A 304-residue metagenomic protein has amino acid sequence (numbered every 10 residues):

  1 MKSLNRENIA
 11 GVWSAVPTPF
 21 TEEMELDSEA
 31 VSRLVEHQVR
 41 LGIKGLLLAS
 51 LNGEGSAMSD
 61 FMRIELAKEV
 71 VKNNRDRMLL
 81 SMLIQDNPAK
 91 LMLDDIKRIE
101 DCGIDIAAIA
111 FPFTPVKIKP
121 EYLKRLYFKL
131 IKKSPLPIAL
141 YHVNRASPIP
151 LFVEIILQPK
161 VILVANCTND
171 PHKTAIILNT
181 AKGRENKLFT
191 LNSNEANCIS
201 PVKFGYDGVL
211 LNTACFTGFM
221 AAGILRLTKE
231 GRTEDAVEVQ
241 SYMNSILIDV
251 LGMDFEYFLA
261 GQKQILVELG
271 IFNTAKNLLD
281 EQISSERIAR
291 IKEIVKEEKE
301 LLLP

Functional and structural regions predicted by a protein language model:
K2-A146: Active-site beta->alpha loop and helix N-cap motifs at the rims of alpha/beta catalytic domains
N8, W13-P17, L41, K203-Y206 (+1 more regions): C-terminal alpha-helical cap/extension of soluble enzyme domains
V31, A67, M92, T174 (+2 more regions): A general structural signal for well-ordered alpha-helical segments in protein cores
M58-D60, D94, K119-Y122, L151-F152 (+3 more regions): Short secondary-structure transition/capping segments
E65, E69-N73, R98-C102, K129-K133 (+6 more regions): Alpha-helical structural signal in soluble globular domains
M78-L79, I138, L163, H172 (+2 more regions): Secondary-structure boundary/capping signal
N144-D254: Catalytic alpha/beta core domains of metabolic enzymes, predominantly
